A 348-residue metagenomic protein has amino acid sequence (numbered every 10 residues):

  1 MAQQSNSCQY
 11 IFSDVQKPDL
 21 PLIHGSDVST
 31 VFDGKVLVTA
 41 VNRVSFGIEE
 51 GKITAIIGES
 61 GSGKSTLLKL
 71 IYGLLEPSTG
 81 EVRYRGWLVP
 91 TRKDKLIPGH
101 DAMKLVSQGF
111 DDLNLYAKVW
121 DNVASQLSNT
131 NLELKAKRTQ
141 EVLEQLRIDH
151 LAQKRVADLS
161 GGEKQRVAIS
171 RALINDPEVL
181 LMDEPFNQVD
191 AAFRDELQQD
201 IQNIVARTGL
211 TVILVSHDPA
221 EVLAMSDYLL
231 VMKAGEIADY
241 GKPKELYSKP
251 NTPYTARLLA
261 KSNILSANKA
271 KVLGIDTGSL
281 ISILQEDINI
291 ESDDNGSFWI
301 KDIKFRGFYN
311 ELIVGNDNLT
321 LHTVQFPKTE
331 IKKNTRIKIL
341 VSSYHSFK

Functional and structural regions predicted by a protein language model:
Y72: Helix-to-loop junction immediately C-terminal to a conserved catalytic motif
L88-K104, N129, L246, P250: ABC ATPase NBD coupling module
L134-L151, N203: Conserved ABC ATPase "signature" region
R155-L159, E163: Conserved ABC ATPase signature
I174-E178: A short, proline-enriched helix->beta-strand linker immediately N-terminal to the Walker B motif in ABC-type P-loop
A234-G235: Conserved ABC ATPase "signature" C-loop
Y240-G241, K249: ABC ATPase "signature
